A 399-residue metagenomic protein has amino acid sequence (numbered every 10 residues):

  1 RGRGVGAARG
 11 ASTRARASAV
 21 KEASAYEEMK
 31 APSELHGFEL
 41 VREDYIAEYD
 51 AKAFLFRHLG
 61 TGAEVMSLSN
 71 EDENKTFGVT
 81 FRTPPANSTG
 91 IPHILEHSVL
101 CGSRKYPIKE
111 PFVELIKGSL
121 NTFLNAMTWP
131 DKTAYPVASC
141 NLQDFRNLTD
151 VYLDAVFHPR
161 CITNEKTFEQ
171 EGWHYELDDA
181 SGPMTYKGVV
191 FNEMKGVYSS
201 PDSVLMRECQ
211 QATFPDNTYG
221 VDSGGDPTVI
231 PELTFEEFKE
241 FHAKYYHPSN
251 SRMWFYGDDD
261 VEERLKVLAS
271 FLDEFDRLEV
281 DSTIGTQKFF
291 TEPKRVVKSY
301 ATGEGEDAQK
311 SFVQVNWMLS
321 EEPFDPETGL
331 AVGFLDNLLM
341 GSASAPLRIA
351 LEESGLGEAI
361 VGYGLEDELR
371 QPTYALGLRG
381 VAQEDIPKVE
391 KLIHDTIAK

Functional and structural regions predicted by a protein language model:
R1-A23: N-terminal mitochondrial targeting presequence
G2-G4, A8, G60, S88 (+3 more regions): Intrinsically disordered, low-complexity segments enriched in small/polar residues
V20-E34, R82-P84, S98-P293, V297-D325 (+2 more regions): Charge-rich, well-structured scaffold segments of protease-associated domains
S24-D72: N- or domain-start disorder-to-order transition segments that initiate the globular core
M66-L68, G78-T80, P136: Short, conserved beta-strand segments within well-ordered enzyme catalytic domains that often line or immediately flank
E73-F77: Short, conserved catalytic-motif segment at the N-terminal edge
T80-G90: Short pre-active-site segment immediately N-terminal to the catalytic Zn-binding motif
T89-C101: Active-site recognition of the HExxH zinc-binding catalytic motif
